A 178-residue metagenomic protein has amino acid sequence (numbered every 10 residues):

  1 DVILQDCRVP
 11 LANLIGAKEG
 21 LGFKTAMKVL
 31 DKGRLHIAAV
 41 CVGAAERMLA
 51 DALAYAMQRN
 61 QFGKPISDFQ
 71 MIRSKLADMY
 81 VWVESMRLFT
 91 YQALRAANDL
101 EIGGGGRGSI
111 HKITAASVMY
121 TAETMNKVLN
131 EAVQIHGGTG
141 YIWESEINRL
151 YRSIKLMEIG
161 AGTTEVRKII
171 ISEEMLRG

Functional and structural regions predicted by a protein language model:
I3-C7, A17-L21, K28-G178: Alpha-helical interface subdomain recognition
P10: Extracellular and organelle-lumenal recognition/adhesion modules and their flexible linkers in secreted
